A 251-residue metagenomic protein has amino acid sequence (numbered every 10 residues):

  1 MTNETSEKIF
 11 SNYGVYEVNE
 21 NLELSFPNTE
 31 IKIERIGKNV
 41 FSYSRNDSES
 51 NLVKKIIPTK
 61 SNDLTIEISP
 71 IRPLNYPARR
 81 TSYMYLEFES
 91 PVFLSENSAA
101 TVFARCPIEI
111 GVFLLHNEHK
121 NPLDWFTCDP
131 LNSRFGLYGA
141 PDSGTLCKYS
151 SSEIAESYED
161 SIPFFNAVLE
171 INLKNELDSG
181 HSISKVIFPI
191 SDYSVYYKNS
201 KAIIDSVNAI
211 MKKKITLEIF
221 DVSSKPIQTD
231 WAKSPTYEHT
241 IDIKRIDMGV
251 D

Functional and structural regions predicted by a protein language model:
M1-D251: Interface-prone segments of viral and bacterial extracellular assemblies
